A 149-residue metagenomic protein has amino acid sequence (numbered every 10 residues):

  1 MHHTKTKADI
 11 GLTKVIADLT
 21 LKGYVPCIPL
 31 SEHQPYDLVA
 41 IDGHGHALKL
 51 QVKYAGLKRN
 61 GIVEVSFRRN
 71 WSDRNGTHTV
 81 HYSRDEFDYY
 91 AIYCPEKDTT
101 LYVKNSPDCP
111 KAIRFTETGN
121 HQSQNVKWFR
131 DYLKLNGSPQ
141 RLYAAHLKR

Functional and structural regions predicted by a protein language model:
M1-Q34, V39-R149: Mixed-charge (Asp/Glu-Lys/Arg
